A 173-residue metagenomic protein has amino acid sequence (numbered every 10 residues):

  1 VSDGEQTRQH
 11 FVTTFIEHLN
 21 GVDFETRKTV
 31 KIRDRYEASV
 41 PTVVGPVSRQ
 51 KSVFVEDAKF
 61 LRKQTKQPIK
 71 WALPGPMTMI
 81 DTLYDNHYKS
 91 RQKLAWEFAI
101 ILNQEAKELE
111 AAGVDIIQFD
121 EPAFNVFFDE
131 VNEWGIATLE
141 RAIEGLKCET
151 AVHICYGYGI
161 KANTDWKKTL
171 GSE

Functional and structural regions predicted by a protein language model:
V1-E173: Domain-level signal for soluble alpha/beta catalytic cores
